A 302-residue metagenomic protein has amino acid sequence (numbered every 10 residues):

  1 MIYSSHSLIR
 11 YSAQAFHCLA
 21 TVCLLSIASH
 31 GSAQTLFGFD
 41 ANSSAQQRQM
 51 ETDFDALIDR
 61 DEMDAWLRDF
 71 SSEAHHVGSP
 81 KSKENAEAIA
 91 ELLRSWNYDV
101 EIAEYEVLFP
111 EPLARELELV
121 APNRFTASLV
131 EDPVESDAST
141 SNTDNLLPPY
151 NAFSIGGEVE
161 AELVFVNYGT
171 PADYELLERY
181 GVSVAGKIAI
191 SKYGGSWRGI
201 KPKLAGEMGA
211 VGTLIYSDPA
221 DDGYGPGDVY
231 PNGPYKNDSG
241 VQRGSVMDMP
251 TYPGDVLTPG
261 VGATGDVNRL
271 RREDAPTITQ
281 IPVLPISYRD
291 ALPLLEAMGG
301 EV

Functional and structural regions predicted by a protein language model:
M1-A13: N-terminal secretory signal peptides that target proteins for export/translocation
A15-I27: Bacterial N-terminal signal peptides
S29-A33: Sec/Tat signal peptide C-region and signal peptidase I cleavage site
L36-Q49, A56, R68-A185, P219 (+1 more regions): Noncatalytic luminal/extracellular "stalk/propeptide" segments of secretory-pathway proteins
M50-L57, S71-P80, Y150, I190-G195 (+2 more regions): Second-shell loop/turn segments in exported
I58, E62, L67, S71-K81 (+6 more regions): Sec/Tat-exported extracytoplasmic proteins
S136, S141-L176, Y252-V302: Soluble metallo-hydrolase cores and metallopeptidase-like ectodomains found primarily in the secretory/periplasmic
N167-P231: A conserved hydrophobic secondary-structure block that centers on an alpha-helix together with its immediately flanking
